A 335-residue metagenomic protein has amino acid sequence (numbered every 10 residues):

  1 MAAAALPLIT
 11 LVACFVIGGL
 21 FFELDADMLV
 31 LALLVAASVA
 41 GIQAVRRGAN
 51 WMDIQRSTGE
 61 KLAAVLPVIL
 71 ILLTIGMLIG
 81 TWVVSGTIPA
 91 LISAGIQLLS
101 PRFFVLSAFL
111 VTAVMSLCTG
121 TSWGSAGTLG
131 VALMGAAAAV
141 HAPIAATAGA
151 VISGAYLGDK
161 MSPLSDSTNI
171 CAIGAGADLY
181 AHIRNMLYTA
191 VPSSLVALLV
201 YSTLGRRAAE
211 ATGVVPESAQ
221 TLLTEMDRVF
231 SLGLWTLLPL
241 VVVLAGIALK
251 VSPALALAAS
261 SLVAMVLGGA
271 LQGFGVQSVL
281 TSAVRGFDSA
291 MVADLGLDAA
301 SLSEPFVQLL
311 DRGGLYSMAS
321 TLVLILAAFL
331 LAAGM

Functional and structural regions predicted by a protein language model:
M1-I71, Y188-L198, S202, A208-A327: Hydrophobic transmembrane alpha-helices of multi-pass small-molecule transporters
A13, I17, L62-L66, G86 (+10 more regions): Structural signal for hydrophobic packing residues in well-ordered secondary-structure cores of soluble enzyme domains
Q43, P89, W123, L157-M161 (+1 more regions): Short, flexible micro-motifs
G48-A138, L295-M335: Membrane-embedded alpha-helical segments and adjacent helix-loop junctions characteristic of multi-pass solute
M77, A126-T128, A146-T147, D166-I170 (+2 more regions): Juxtamembrane/interface motifs at transmembrane-helix termini
S100-P192: Hydrophobic transmembrane alpha-helices that form the pore/transport pathway of multi-pass ion and small-solute
